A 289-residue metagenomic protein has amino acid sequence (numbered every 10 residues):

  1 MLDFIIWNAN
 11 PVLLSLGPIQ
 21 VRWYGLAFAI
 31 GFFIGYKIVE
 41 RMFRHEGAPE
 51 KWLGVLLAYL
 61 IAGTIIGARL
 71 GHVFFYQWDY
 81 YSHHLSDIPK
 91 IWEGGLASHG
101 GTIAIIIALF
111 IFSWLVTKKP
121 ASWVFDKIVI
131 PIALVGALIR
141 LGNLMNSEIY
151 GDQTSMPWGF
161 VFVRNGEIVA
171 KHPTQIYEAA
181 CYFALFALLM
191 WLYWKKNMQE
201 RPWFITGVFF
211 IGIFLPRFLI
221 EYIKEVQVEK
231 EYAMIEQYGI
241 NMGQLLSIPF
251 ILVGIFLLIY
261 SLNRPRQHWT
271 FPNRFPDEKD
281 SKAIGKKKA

Functional and structural regions predicted by a protein language model:
M1-A289: A feature for loop-to-transmembrane-helix boundaries and adjacent hydrophobic helices in multi-pass integral membrane
